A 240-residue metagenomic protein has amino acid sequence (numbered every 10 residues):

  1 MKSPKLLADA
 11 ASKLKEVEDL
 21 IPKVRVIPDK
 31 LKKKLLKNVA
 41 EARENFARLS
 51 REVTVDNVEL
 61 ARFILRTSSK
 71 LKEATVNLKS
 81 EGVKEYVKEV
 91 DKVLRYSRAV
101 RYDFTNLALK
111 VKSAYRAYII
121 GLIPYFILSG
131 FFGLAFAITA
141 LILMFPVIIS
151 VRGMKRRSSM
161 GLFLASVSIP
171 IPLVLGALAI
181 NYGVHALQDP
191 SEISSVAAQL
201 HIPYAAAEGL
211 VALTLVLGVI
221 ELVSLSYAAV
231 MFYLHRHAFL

Functional and structural regions predicted by a protein language model:
M1-V55: N-terminal leader/propeptide segments of preproteins
K2-S12, E16, S50-L240: Topology signature of small-to-medium multi-pass alpha-helical membrane proteins
